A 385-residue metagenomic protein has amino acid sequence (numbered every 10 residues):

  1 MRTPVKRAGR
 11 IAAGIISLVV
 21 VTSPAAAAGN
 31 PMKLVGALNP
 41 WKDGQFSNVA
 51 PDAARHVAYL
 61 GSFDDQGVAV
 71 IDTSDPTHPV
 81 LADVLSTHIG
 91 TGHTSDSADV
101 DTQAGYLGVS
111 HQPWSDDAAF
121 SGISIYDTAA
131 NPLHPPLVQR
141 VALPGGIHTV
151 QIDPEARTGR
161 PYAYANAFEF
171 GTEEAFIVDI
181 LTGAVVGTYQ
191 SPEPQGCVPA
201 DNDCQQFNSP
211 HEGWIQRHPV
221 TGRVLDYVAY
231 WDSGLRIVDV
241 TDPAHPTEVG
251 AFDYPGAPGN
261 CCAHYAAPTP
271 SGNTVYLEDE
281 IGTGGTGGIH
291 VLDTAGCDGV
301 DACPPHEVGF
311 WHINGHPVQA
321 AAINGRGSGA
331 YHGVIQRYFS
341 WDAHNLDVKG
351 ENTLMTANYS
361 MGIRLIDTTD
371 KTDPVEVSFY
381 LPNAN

Functional and structural regions predicted by a protein language model:
M1-A13: Bacterial N-terminal signal peptides that target proteins for export
A12-S23: Bacterial N-terminal signal peptides
A26-N385: Feature marking well-ordered beta-strand scaffolds used for ligand recognition
